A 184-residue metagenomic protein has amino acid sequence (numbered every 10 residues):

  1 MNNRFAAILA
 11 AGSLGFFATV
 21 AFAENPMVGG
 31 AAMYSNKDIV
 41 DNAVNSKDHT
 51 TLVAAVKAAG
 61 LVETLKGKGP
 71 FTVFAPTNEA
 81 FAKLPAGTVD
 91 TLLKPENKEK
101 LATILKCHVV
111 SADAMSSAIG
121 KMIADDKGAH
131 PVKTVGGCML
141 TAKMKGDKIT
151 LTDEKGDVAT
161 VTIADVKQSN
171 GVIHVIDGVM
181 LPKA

Functional and structural regions predicted by a protein language model:
M1-L9: Bacterial N-terminal signal peptides that target proteins for export
N3, F22-A184: Mature, structured domains of secreted/extracytosolic soluble proteins
A18-V20: N-terminal signal peptide c-region/cleavage motif recognized by signal peptidases
